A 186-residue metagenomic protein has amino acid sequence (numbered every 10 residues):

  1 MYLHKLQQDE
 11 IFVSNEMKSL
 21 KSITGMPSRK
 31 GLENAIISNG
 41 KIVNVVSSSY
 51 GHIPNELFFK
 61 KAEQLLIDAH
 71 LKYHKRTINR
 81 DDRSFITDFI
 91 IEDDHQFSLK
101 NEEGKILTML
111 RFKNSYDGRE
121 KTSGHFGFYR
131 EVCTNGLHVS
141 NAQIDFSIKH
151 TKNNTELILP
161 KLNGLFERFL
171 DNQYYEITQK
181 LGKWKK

Functional and structural regions predicted by a protein language model:
M1-K61, H70: Feature for intrinsically disordered/low-complexity regulatory segments and propeptides
I67-K186: Intrinsic disorder/low-complexity polar-acidic segments
